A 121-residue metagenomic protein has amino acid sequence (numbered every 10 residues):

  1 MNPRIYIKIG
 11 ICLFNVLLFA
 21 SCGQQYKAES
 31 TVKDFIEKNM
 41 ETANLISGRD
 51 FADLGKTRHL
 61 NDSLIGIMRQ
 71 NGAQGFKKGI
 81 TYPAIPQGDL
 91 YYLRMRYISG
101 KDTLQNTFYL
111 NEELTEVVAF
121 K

Functional and structural regions predicted by a protein language model:
M1-C22: Sec-dependent bacterial lipoprotein signal peptides
C22-K121: Cystatin/cathelin-like cysteine-protease inhibitor module
